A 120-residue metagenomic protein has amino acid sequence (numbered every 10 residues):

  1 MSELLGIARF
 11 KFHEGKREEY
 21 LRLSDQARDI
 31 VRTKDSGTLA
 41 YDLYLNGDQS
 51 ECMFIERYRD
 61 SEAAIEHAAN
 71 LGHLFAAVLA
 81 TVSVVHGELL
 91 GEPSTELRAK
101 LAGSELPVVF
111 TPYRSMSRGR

Functional and structural regions predicted by a protein language model:
M1-C52, R59-N70, A80-R120: Short S/T/G/P-rich N-terminal loop/turn motif that feeds into the first structured element of a domain
G72-A76: A short, acidic, amphipathic alpha-helical segment used as a generic capping/interface helix at domain edges
